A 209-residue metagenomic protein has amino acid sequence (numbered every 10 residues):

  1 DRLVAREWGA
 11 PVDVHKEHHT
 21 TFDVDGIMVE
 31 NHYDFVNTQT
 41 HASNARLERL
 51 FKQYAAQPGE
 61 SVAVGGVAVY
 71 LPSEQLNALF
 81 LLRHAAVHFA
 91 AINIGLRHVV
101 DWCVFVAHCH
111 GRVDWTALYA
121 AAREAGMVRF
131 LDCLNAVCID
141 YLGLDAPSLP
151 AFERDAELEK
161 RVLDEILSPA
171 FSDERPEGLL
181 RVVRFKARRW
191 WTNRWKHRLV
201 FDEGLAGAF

Functional and structural regions predicted by a protein language model:
R2-F209: Conserved NTP-donor binding/palm subdomain of two-metal-ion nucleotidyltransferases/polymerases, i.e., the charged
